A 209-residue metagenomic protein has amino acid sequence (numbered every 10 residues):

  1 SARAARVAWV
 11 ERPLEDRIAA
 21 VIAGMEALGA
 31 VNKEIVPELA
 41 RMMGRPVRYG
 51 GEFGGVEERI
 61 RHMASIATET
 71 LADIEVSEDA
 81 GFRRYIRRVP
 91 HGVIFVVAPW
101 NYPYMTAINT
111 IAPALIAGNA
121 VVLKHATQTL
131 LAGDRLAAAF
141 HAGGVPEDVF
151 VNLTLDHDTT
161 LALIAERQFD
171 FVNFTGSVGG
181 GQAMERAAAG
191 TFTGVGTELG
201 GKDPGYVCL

Functional and structural regions predicted by a protein language model:
S1-F82: N-terminal Rossmann-like NAD(P)+-binding subdomain of aldehyde/semialdehyde dehydrogenases
A27, R48, Y102-P103, Q128-T129 (+1 more regions): Glycine-/small-residue-rich active-site loops that bind phosphorylated ligands and cofactors
A30, E34, G55, Y102 (+4 more regions): Short alpha-helical
L39, I60, G133-L136, L163 (+2 more regions): Hydrophobic packing residues within well-ordered alpha-helices of enzyme cores
D73-E147, F192: Conserved small-residue-rich beta-alpha loop and adjacent elements that most often cradle the phosphate/pyrophosphate
V93, G143-L209: Conserved NAD(P)+-binding/catalytic subdomain of aldehyde/semialdehyde dehydrogenases
